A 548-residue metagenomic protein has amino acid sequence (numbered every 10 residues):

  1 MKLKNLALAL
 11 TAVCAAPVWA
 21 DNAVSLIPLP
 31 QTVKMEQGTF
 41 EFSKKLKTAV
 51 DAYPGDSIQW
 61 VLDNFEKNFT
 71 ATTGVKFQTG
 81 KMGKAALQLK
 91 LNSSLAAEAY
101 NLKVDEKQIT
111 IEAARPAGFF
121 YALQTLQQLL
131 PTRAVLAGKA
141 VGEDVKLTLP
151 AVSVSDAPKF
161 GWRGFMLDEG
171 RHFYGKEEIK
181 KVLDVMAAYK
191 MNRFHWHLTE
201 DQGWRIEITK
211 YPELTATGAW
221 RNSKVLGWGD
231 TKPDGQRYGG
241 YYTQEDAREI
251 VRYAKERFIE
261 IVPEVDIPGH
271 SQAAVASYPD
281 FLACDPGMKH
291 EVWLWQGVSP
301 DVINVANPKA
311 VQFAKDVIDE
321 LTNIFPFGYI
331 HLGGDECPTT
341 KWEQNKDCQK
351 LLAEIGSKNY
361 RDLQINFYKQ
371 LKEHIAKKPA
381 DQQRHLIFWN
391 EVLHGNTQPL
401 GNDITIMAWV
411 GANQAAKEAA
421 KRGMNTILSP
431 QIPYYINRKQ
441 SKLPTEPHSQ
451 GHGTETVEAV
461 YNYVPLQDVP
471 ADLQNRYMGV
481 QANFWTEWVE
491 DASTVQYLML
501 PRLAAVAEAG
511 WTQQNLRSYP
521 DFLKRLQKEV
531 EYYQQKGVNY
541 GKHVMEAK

Functional and structural regions predicted by a protein language model:
M1-S25: Bacterial Sec-dependent N-terminal signal peptides
D21-F160, T494, A509-V544: Contiguous, structured surface segment used for ligand recognition
G55-W60, P116-Y121, F173-E177, Y241-E245 (+7 more regions): Soluble non-cytosolic domains of exported or imported proteins
L95-D316, E320-Y329, H374, Q481-T486: Feature activates predominantly on carbohydrate-active enzymes
G170, T199-G203, D266-H270, D335-T339 (+4 more regions): Active-site beta-loop-alpha junctions enriched in small/polar residues
A274-D280, V292-I404, W409-E418: Active-site neighborhood of glycoside hydrolase catalytic domains
H385-E391, Q398-I404, V410-K548: Flexible, acidic glycine-rich loops studded with aromatic residues
